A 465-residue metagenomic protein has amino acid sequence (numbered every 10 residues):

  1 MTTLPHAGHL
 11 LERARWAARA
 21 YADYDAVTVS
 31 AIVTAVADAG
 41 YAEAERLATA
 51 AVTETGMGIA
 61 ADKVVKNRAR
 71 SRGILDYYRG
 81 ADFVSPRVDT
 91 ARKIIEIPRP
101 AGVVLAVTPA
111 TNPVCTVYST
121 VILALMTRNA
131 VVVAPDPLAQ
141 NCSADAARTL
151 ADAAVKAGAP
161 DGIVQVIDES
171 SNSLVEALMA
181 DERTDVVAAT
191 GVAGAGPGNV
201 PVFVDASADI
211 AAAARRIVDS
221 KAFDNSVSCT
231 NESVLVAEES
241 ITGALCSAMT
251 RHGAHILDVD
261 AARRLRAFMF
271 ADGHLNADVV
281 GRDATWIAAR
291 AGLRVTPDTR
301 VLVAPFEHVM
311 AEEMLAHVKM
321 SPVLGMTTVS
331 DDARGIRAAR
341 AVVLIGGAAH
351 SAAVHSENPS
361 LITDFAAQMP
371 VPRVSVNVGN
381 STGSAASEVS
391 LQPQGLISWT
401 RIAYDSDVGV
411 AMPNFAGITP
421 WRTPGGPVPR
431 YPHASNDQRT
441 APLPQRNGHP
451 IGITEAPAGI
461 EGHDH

Functional and structural regions predicted by a protein language model:
M1-I95, L123, R251, P442-G459 (+1 more regions): N-terminal Rossmann-like NAD(P)+-binding subdomain of aldehyde/semialdehyde dehydrogenases
P5-H6, R92-I94, T120-V121, A222-F223 (+1 more regions): Short beta-strand/turn micro-motifs at beta-sheet edges
L10-E12, G194-G196, D224-C229, E313-M320 (+1 more regions): Short, flexible turn/loop "capping" segments at secondary-structure junctions
R15-A18, A22-D25, V33-A44, A48-A51 (+12 more regions): Structural signal for hydrophobic packing residues in well-ordered secondary-structure cores of soluble enzyme domains
A22, L293-G452, A456-H465: Conserved C-terminal structural/oligomerization subdomain of aldehyde/semialdehyde dehydrogenase
P86-A212: Rossmann-like NAD(P) dinucleotide-binding subdomain of oxidoreductase/dehydrogenase enzymes
V175-E176, A214, I336, T363: Short hydrophobic/charged patches on amphipathic alpha-helices used for structural packing and interfaces
V192-M310: ALDH superfamily catalytic-core signature
